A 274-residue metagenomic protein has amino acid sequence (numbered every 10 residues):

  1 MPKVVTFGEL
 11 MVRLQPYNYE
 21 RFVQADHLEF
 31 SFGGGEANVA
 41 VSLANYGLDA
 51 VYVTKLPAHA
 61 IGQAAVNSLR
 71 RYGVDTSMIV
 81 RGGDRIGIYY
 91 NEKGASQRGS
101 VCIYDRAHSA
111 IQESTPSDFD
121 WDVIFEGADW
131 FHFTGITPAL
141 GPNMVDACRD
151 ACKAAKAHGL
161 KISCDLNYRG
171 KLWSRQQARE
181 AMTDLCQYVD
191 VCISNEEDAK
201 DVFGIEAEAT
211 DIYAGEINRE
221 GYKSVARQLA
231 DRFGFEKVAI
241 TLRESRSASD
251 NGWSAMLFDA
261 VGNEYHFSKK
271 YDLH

Functional and structural regions predicted by a protein language model:
M1-V74, A95-Q97, S114-S117, V261-H274: Glycine-rich phosphate/adenosyl-contacting loop at the front of the ribokinase-like
A44, R70, R149, K153-A157 (+1 more regions): Anion (oxyanion) recognition and catalysis
D49-I136: Conserved N-terminal subdomain of the carbohydrate kinase-like
Y52, I162-C164, C192: Hydrophobic faces of well-ordered beta-strands that scaffold small-molecule active sites in alpha/beta enzyme cores
A107, I136, N167-K171, E197 (+1 more regions): Active-site beta-loop-alpha junctions enriched in small/polar residues
A154-K161, F233-E236: A short helix->loop->beta-strand "cap" motif at the edges of active sites that frequently abuts
L172-G262: Conserved phosphate/ATP/ADP-binding segment of small-molecule kinases
